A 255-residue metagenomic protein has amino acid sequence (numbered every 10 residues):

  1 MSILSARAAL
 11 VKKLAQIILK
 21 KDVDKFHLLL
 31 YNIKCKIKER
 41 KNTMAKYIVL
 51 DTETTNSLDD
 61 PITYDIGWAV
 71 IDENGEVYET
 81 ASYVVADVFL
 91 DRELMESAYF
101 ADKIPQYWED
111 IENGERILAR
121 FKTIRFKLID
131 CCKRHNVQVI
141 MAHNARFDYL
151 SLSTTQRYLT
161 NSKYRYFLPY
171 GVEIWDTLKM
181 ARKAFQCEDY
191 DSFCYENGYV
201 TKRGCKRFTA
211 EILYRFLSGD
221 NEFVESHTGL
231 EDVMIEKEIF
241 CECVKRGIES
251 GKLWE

Functional and structural regions predicted by a protein language model:
I3, I18, D24-K25, L29-K36: Short, positively charged and aromatic/hydrophobic N-terminal segments
A6-V11, A15, D22-D24, E39: Acidic, Ala/Val/Gly-enriched low-complexity intrinsically disordered segments
A45-T155: Conserved non-catalytic scaffold segment of RNase H-like nuclease domains
Y83-A86, F167-F185: A short, structured active-site edge motif that brings together acidic residues
Y107-N113, N161-L168, D220-S226: Short, polar/flexible loop-turn hinges at active-site or ligand-entry regions and domain interfaces
V139-R146, L150-S151, C194-E255: Acidic, Mg2+-coordinating catalytic module of metal-dependent nucleases/exonucleases that use a two-metal-ion mechanism
F147-E173: Substrate-recognition/cap helix-loop segment adjacent to the acidic, metal-dependent catalytic center of Asp-based
W175-T201: Short alpha-helix plus adjacent loop in nuclease-associated cores
